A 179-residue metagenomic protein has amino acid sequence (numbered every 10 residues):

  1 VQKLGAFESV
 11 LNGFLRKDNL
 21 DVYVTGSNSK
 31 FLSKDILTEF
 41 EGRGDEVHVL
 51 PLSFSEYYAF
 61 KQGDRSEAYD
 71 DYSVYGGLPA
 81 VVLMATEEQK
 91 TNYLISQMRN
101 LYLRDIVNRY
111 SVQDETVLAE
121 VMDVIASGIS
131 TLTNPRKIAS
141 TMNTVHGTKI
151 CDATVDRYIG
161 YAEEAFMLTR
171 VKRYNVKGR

Functional and structural regions predicted by a protein language model:
V1-L11, K34-I36: Conserved ATPase-coupling elements of RecA-like P-loop NTPase cores
G13, S29-E46, F60-R65: Short regulatory helix/loop adjacent to the ATP-binding pocket of P-loop NTPases
F14-L20: Substrate-engagement module of ASCE P-loop NTPases
D21-S27, H48: Structural recognition of the conserved hydrophobic beta-strand(s) that form the central parallel beta-sheet of P-loop
N28-L32, L52-S55, E88, N175: Conserved nucleotide-binding/hydrolysis micro-motifs of P-loop NTPases
V47-M84: Amphipathic alpha-helical segments of the small helical/lid subdomains adjacent to P-loop NTPase cores
E87, T91-R179: Accessory nucleic acid-recognition modules appended to NTPase machines
